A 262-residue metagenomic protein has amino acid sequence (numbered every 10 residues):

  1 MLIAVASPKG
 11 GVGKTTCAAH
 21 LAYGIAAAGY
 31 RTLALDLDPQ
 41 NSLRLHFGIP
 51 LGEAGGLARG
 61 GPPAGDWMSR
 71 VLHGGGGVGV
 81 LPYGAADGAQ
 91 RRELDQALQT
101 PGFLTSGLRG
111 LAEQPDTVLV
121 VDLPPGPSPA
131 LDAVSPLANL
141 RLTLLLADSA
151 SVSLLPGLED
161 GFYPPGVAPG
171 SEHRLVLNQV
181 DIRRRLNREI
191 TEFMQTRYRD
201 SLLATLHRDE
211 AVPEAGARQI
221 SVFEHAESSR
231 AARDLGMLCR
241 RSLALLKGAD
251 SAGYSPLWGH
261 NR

Functional and structural regions predicted by a protein language model:
L2-P39: Walker A/P-loop phosphate-binding motif and the immediately C-terminal alpha-helix
H20, A28, F103-S106, G157 (+3 more regions): Alpha-helical elements of Rossmann-like donor-binding domains used by nucleotide-donor carbohydrate transfer enzymes
H20, G24, H46, A133: Active-site signature of alpha/beta-hydrolase-fold catalytic machinery across serine- and Asp/Cys-nucleophile hydrolases
G24-A28, G110, G161, R241 (+1 more regions): Active-site catalytic microenvironments for nucleophilic, acid-base chemistry
A27-L33, E113-A204: Conserved catalytic-core segment of NTP-binding enzymes
R31-T117, V167, G216-A217: P-loop/Walker-type NTP enzyme "switch/lid" segment
P39-Q40, A86-D87, S149, V180-R184 (+1 more regions): Conserved nucleotide-binding/hydrolysis micro-motifs of P-loop NTPases
V167-R262: C-terminal lobe/tail of nucleotide-utilizing enzymes
